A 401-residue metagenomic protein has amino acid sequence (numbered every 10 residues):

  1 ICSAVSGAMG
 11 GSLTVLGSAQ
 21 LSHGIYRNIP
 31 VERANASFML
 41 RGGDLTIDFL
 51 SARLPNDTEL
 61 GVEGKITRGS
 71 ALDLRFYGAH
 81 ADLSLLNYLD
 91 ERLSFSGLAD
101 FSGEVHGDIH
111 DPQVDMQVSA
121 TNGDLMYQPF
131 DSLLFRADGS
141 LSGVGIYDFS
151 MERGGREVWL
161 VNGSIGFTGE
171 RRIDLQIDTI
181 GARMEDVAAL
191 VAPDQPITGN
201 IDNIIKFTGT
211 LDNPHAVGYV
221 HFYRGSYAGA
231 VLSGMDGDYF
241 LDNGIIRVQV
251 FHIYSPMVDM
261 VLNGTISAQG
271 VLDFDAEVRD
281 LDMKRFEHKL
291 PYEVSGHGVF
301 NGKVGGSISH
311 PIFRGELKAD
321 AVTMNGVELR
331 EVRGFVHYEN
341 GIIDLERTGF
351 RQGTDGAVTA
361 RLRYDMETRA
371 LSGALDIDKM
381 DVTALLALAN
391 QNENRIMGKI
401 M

Functional and structural regions predicted by a protein language model:
I1-M401: Interface amphipathic segments
